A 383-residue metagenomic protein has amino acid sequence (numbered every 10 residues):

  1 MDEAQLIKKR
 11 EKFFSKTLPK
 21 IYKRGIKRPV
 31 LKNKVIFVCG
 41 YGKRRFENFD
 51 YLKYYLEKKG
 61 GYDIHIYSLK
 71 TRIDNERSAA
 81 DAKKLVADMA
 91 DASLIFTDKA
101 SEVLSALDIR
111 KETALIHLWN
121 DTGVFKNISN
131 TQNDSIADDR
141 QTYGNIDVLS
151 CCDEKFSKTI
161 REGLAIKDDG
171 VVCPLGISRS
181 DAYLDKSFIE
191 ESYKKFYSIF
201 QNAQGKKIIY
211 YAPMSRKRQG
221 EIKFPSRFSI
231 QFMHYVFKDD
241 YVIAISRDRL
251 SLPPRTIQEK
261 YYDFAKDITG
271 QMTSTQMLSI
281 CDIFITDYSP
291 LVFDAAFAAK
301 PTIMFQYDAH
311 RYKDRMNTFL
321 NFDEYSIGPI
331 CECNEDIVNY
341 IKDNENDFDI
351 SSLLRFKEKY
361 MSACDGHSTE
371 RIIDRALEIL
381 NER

Functional and structural regions predicted by a protein language model:
M1, F188, C333-R383: C-terminal amphipathic helix plus adjacent low-complexity, charged tail appended to glycosyltransferase catalytic
A4-Y22, T122-T131, D138-E221, R249-L250 (+1 more regions): A nucleotide-sugar donor-handling region in carbohydrate enzymes
K12-K16, Y22, I26, K32 (+2 more regions): A short, glycine/small-residue-rich beta-strand->loop->alpha-helix junction that serves as a flexible
K34-S187: Active-site and donor-binding regions of nucleotide-sugar-utilizing enzymes
F46-L52, S178-Q258, C331, C364 (+1 more regions): Conserved catalytic-core segment of nucleotide-activated headgroup transferases in glycan assembly
A79-A92, E102, R249-F293: Donor nucleotide-activated moiety binding/catalytic core segment of transferases that use nucleotide-activated donors
I95-W119, V124, Q271-R315: A donor-sugar binding/catalytic signature common to diverse glycosyltransferases and related nucleotide-sugar
T256-D263, P290-Y360: Catalytic binding pocket for nucleotide-activated donors in carbohydrate/polymer assembly enzymes
